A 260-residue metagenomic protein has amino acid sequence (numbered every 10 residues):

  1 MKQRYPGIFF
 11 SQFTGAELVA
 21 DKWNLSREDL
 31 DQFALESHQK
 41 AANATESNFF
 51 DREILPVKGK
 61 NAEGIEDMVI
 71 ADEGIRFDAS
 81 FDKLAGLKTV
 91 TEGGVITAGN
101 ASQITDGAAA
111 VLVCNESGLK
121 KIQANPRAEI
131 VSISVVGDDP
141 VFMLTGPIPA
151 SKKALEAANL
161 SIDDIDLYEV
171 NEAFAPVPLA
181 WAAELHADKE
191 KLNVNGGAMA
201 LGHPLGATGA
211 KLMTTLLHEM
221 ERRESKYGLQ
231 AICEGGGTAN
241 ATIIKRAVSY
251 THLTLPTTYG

Functional and structural regions predicted by a protein language model:
M1-V19: Flexible glycine-/small-residue-enriched beta->alpha junction loops that bind anionic phosphate/pyrophosphate groups
T14, A20-F49, A110-S117, P204-S225 (+1 more regions): Active-site-proximal alpha-helical scaffold in enzymes
T14-E17, V131-A200: Active-site pocket-lining segment
V19-S26, D31-F33, E92-I104, S134 (+3 more regions): Cysteine-centered functional microenvironments
D21, A79-T145, P149, E156 (+3 more regions): Condensing-enzyme catalytic core mediating Claisen C-C bond formation in acyl metabolism
D29-K121, E184-K191: N-terminal extracellular/periplasmic Venus flytrap/periplasmic-binding protein-like
E184, D188-K191, A198-G236, N240-A241: Internal helix-turn-beta structural module
Y250-G260: Single conserved hydrophobic/aromatic residue that forms the stacking wall/gate of nucleotide- or nucleobase-binding
